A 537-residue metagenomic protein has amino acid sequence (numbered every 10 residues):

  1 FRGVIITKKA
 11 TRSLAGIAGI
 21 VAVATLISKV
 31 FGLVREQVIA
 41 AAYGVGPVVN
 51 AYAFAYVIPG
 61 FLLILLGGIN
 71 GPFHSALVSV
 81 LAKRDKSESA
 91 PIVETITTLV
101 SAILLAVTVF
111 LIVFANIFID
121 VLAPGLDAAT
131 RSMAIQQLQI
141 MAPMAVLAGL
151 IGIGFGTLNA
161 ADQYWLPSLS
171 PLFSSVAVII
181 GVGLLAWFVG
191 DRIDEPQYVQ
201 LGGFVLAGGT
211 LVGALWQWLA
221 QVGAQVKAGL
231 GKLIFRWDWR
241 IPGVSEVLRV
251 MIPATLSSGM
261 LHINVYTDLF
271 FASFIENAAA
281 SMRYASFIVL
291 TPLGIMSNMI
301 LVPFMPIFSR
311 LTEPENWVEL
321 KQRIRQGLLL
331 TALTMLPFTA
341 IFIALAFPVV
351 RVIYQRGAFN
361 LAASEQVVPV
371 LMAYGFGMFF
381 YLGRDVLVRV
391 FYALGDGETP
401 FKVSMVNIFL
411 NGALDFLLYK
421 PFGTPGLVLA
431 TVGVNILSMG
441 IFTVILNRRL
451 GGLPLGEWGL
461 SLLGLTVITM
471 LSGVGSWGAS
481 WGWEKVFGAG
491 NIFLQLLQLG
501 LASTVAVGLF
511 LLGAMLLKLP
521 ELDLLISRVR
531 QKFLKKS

Functional and structural regions predicted by a protein language model:
F1-S537: Membrane-embedded alpha-helical bundles of multi-pass transporters/translocases, especially carrier/permease families
